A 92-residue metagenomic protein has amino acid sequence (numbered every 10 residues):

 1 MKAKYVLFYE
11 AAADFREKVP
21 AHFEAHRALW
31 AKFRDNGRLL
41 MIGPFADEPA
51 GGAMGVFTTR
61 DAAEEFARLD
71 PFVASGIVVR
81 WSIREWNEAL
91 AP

Functional and structural regions predicted by a protein language model:
M1-P92: Conserved, structured core segments of small domains
